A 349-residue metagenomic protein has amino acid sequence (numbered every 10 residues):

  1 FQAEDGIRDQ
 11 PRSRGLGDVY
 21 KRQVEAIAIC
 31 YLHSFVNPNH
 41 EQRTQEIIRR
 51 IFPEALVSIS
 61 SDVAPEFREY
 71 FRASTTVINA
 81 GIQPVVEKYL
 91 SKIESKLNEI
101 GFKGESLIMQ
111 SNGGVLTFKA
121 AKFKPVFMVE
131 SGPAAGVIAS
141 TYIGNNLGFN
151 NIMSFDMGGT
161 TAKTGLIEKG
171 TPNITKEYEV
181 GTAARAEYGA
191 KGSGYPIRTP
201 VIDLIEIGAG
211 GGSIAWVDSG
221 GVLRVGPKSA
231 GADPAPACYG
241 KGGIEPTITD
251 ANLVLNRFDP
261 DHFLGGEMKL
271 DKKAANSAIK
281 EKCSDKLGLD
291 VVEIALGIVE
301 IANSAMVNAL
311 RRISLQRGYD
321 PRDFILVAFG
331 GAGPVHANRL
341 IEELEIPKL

Functional and structural regions predicted by a protein language model:
F1-Y20: Single conserved hydrophobic/aromatic residue that forms the stacking wall/gate of nucleotide- or nucleobase-binding
C30-T76: Terminal amphipathic helices with adjacent charged low-complexity linkers/tails
Y31-H40, S111-G114, G158, I301-A305 (+1 more regions): Glycine-rich phosphate-binding loops at beta-strand->alpha-helix junctions
K88-K92, K96-L97, I108, A135-L147 (+2 more regions): Phosphate/ATP-binding catalytic cores across multiple sugar-kinase/actin-like superfamilies, primarily ASKHA
T141-F155, L166, I325-L349: Catalytic phosphate/nucleotide-handling subdomain of diverse soluble enzymes
A162, E168-K169, P200-D203, A209-K273: Mobile "lid/hinge" segments at catalytic clefts and subdomain interfaces of large enzymes
K163-T164, E168, E177-L223, N338-K348: Phosphate/diphosphate-binding loops
F258-V307: N-terminal leader/propeptide and maturation segments of large enzyme subunits in energy/redox metabolism and hydrolases
